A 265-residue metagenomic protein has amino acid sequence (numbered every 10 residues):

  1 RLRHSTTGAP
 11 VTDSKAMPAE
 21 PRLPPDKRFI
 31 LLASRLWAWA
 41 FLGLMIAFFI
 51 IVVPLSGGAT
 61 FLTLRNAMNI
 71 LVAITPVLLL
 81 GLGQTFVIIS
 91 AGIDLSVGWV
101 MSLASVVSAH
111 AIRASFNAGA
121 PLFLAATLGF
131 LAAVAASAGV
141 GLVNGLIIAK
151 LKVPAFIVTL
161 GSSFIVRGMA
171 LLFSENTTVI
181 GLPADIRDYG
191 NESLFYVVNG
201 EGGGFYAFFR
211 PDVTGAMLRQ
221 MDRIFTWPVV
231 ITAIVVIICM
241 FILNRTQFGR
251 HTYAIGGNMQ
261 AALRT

Functional and structural regions predicted by a protein language model:
H4-T7, V11-G81, F116-L128, R210: Membrane-interfacial amphipathic/re-entrant helices at transmembrane-helix boundaries
R35-A40, I70, W99-L103, T127-A135 (+2 more regions): Hydrophobic alpha-helical transmembrane segments
L44-A59, S90, F173-S174, M240-Q247: Structural signal for alpha-helical transmembrane segments and their membrane-water exit/capping regions in multi-pass
F48-L55, T63-F116, L146-V153, A261: Single transmembrane alpha-helix segments in multi-pass membrane proteins
F86, H110, G139-K150, F173 (+2 more regions): Membrane-interface helix caps of multi-pass small-molecule transporters
A118-S163: Alpha-helical transmembrane segments within multi-pass membrane transporters and channels
T159-T246: Transmembrane helix-bundle core of multi-pass membrane transporters and related energy-transducing complexes
I238-T265: Membrane-helix/interface signature in polytopic inner-membrane proteins
